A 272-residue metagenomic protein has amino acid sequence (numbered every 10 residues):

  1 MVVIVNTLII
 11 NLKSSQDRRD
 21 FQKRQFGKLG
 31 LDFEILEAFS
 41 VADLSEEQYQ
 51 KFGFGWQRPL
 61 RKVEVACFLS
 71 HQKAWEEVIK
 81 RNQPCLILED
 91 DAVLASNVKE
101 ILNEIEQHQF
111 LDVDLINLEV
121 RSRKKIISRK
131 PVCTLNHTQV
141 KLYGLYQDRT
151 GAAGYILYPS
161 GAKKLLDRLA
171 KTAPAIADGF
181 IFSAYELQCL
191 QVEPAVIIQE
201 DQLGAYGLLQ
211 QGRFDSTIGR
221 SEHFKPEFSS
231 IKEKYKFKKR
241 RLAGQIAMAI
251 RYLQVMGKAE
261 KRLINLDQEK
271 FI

Functional and structural regions predicted by a protein language model:
V2-L88, A92-I272: An acidic/histidine-cluster motif and surrounding catalytic segment that typifies divalent-metal-assisted enzyme active
